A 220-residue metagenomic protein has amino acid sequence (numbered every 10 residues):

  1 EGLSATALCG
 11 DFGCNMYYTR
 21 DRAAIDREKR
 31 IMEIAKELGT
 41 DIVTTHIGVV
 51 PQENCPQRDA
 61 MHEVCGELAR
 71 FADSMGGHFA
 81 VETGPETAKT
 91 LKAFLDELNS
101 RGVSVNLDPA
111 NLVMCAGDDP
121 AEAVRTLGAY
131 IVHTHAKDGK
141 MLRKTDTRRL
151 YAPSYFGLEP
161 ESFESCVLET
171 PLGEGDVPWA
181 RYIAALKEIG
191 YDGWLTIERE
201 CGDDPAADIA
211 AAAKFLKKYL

Functional and structural regions predicted by a protein language model:
S4-A7, C14-L107, V113-M114: Active-site acidic/histidine proton-transfer and metal-coordination neighborhood in alpha/beta enzyme cores
G10, T45, L168-T170: Flexible, active-site-adjacent loop/turn segments at secondary-structure boundaries
G10-D11, E200: Acidic/polar N-terminal loop/beta-strand segments that form early-domain functional surfaces
F12-N15, V50, D138-R143: Conserved radical SAM core fold
G39, G66, S74, A88-L220: Histidine-acidic metal/acid-base catalytic patches
